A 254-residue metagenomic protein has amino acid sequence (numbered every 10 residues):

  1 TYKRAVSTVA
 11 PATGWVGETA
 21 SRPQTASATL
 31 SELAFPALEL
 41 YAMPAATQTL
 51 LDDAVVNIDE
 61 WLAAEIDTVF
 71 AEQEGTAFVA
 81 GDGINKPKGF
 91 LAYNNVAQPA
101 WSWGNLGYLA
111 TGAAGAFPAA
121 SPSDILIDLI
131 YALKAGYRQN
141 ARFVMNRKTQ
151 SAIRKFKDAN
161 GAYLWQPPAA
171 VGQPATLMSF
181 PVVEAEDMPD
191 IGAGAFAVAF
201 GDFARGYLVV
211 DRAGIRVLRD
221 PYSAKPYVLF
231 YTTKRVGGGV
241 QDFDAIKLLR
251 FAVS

Functional and structural regions predicted by a protein language model:
T1-N140, R154, A162-W165, A170-T176 (+3 more regions): Acidic/polar, low-complexity extended loops/arms that serve as protein-protein interfaces in large oligomeric shells
A12-P23, A28, G89, R219-S254: Protruding loop/beta-arch "assembly-hinge" segments enriched in small, turn-prone residues
Q139, M178, A204, A224-V228: A short pocket-lining beta-strand/turn micro-motif at the edge of beta-sheets
N146, V182, F230: Hydrophobic, well-ordered secondary-structure elements that form the walls of internal hydrophobic environments
R147-Q150, D187: Histidine- and/or cysteine-centered catalytic micro-motif in compact active-site loops
Q150-D158: Short active-site loop/helix that positions an aromatic residue
D158-A162, I246-L248: Short, solvent-exposed amphipathic alpha-helical segments in soluble enzyme and RNA/protein-processing domains
A175-D220: C-terminal hydrophobic structural anchor segments that stabilize assembly/packing rather than catalytic chemistry
